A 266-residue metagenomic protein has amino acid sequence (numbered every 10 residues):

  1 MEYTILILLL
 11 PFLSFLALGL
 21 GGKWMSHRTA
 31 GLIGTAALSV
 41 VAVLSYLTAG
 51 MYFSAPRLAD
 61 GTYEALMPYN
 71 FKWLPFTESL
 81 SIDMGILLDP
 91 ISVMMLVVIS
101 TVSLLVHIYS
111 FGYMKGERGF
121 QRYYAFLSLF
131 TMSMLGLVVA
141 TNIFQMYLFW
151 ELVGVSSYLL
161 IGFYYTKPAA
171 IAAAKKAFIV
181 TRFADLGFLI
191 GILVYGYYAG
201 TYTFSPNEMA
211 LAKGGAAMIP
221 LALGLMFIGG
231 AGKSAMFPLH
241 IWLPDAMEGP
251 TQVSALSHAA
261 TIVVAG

Functional and structural regions predicted by a protein language model:
M1-G266: ...captures the hydrophobic TM-helix bundle architecture rather than a specific catalytic motif, and can also fire on
